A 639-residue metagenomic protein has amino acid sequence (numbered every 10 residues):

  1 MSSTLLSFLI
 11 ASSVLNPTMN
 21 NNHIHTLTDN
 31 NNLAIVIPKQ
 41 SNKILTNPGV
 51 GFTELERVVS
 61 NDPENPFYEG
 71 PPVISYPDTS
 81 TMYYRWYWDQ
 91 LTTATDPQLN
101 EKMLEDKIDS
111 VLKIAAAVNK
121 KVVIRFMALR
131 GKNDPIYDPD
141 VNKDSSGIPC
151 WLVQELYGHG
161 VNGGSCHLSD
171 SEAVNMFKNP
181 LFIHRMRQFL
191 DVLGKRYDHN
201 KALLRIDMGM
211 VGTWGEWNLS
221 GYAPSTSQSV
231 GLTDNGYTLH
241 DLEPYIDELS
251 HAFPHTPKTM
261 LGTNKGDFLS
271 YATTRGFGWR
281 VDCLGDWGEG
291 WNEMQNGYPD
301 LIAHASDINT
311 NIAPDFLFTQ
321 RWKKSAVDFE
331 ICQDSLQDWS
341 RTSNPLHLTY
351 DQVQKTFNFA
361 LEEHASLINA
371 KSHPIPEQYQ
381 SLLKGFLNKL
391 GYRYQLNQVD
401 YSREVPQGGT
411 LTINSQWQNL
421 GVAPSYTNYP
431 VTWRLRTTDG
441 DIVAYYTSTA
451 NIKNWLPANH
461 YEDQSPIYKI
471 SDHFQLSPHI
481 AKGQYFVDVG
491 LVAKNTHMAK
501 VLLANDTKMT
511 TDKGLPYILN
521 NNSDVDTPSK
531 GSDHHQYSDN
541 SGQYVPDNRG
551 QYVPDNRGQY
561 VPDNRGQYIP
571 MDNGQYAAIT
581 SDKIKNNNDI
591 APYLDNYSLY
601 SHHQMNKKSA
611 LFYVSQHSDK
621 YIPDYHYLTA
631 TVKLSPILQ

Functional and structural regions predicted by a protein language model:
L27-Y68, D78, R205-G215, S220-H373: Catalytic-core regions of glycoside hydrolase
P66, P97-V111, I183-V192, D234-E248 (+2 more regions): Well-ordered, non-membrane alpha-helical segments in soluble/globular domains
P71-N162, T238-F253: Aromatic-lined substrate-binding rim segments of carbohydrate-active enzymes
W88-M103, S169-R185, S227-T238: The substrate-binding groove and active-site-proximal loops of carbohydrate-active enzymes, especially glycoside
K107-A116, G147, E155-D207, D241-E248: An active-site-proximal structural segment forming one wall of the substrate-binding cleft that immediately precedes
Q352-Y401: Catalytic cores of secreted or luminal carbohydrate-active enzymes
L387-P528, G574-Q639: Extracellular/luminal regions of secreted and cell-surface proteins that mediate adhesion/ECM remodeling
Y537-P570, G574-A577: Long, intrinsically disordered low-complexity tandem-repeat segments
